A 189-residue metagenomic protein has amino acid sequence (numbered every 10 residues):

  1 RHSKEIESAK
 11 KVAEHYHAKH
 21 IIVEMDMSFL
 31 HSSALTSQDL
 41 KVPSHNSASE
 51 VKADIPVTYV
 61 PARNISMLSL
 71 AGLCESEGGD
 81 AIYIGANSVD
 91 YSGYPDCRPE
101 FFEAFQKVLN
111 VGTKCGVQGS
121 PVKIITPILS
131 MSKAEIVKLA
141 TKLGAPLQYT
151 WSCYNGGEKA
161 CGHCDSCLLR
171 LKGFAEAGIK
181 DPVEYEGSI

Functional and structural regions predicted by a protein language model:
R1-L143: ATP-dependent adenylation/nucleotidyltransferase module used to activate substrates
I65, S69, L73, W151-K172: Local cysteine-cluster metal-coordination motifs and their immediate loop/turn environment, predominantly Fe-S cluster
I84-Y91, P146-G162: Mid-to-C-terminal catalytic subdomains of enzymes that bind/position adenosyl phosphate moieties or nucleic-acid
T113, A175-G178: Short amphipathic alpha-helical interaction/hinge segments
I128, F174-A175: Hydrophobic residues in alpha-helical segments
G156-G157, A177-I189: Short cysteine/histidine-rich metal-coordination sites, predominantly Zn2+-binding motifs
